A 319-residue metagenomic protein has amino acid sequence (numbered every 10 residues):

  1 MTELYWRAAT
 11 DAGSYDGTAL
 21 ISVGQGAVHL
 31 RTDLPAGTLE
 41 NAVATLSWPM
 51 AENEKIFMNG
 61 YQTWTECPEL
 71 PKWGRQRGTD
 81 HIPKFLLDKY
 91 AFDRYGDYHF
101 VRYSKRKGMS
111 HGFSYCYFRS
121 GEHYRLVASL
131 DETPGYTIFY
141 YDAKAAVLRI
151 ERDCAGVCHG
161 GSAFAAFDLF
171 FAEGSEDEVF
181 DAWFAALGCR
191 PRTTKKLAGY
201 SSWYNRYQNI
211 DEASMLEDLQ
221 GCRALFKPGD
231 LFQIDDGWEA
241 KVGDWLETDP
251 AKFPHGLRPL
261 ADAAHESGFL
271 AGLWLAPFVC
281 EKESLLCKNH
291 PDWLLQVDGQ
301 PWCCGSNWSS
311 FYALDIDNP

Functional and structural regions predicted by a protein language model:
M1-A182: N-terminal accessory beta-strand-rich subdomains and adjacent acidic, glycine-rich linkers that precede catalytic cores
T10, L34-A36, M50, C154 (+5 more regions): Short, flexible loop/turn elements at secondary-structure junctions
T32, G161, Y200, F232 (+1 more regions): Conserved, mostly hydrophobic/aromatic
V179-P228, D236-A240: An acidic-aromatic substrate-binding cleft motif
K195-K196, K227-L231, E266-G272: Loop/turn elements at helix/coil->beta-strand transitions in domains of secreted/extracellular proteins
L197-A213, A240-H255, G305-P319: The substrate-binding groove and active-site-proximal loops of carbohydrate-active enzymes, especially glycoside
Y204, L273-P319: Active-site-adjacent "subsite" loops/lids of carbohydrate-active enzymes
D235-H290: Acidic/aromatic-lined carbohydrate-recognition and catalytic surfaces of CAZymes acting on diverse glycans
